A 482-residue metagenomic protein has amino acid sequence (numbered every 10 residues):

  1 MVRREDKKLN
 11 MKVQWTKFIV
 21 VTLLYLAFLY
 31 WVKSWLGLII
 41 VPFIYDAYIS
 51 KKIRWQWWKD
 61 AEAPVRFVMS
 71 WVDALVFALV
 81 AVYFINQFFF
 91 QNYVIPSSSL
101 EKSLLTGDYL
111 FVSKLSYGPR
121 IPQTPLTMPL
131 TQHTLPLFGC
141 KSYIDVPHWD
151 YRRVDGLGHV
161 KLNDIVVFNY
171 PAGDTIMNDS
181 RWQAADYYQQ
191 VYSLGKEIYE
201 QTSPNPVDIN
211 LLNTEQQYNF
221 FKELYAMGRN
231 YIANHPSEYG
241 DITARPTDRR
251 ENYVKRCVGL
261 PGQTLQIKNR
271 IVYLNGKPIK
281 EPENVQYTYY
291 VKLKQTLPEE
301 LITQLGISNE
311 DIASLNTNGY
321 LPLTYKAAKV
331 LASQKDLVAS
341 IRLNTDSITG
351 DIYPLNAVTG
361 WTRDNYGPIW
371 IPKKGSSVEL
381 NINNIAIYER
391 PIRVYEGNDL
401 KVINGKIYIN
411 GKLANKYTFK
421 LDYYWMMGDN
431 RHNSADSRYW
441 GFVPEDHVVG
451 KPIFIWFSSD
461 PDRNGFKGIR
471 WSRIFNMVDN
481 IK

Functional and structural regions predicted by a protein language model:
V2-K482: Extended hydrophobic leader/signal-anchor segments used for secretion and membrane insertion
